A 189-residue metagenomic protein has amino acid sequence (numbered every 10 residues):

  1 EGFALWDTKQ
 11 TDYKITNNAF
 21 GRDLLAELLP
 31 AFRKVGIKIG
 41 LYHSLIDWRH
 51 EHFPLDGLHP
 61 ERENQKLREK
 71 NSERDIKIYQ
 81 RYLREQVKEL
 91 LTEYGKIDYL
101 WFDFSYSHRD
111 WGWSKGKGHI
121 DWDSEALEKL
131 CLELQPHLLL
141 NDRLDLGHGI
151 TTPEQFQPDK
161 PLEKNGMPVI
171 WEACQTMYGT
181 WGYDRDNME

Functional and structural regions predicted by a protein language model:
E1-E189: Mature catalytic domains of secreted/periplasmic carbohydrate-active enzymes
